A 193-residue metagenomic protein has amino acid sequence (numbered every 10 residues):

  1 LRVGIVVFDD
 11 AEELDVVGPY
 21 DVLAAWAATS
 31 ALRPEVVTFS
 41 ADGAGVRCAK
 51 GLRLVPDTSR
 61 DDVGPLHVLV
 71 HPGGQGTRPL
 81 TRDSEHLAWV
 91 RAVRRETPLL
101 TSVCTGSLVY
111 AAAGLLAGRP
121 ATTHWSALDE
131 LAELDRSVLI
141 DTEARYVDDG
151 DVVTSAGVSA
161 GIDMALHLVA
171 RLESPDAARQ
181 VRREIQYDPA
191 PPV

Functional and structural regions predicted by a protein language model:
L1-L100, S107-A112, D129, L139-E143 (+1 more regions): Extended, subdomain-level signal for the structured scaffold at the beginning of enzyme domains
V7, T123, A156: Small/polar loops that bind or transfer phosphate-bearing groups
L100-T101, A121: A short beta-strand/loop micro-motif in the catalytic core of glycosyltransferases that engages the nucleotide-sugar
L115-E133: Short, glycine-/small-residue-rich phosphate/pyrophosphate-handling segment
D135-S137: Active-site-proximal loop->helix
D148: Active-site rim beta-loop-alpha module in soluble metabolic enzymes
D151-G157: A short glycine-threonine-serine/GTX helix/turn-capping micro-motif
